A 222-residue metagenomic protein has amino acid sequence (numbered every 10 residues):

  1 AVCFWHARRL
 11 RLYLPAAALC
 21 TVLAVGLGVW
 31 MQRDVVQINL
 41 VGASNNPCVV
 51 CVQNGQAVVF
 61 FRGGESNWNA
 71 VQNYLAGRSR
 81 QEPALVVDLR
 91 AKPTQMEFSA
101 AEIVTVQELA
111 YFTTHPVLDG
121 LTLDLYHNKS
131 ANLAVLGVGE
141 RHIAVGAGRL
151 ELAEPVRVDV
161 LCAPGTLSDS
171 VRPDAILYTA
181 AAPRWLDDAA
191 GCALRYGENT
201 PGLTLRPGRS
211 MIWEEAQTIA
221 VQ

Functional and structural regions predicted by a protein language model:
V2-R8, F98-A101: Short, charged low-complexity intrinsically disordered segments located at boundaries of structured domains
C3-A7, L14-L85, Q107-S170, Y196-Q222: Core dinuclear metal-dependent hydrolase active-site scaffold
V71-Y74, Q95-I103, F112, W185-C192: Short, aromatic/basic amphipathic alpha-helical patches
Q81-A101, D159-V171, T179-W185: Di-metal (Zn2+ and/or Mg2+/Mn2+) metal-binding site signature of metallo-dependent hydrolases with the MBL/beta-CASP
R90, A134, A189-A190: Intrinsic disorder/low-complexity detector
A101-E102, L121, D174, G191-A193 (+1 more regions): A structural micro-motif
A101-L109, I176-A180, L194-G197: Short hydrophobic/aromatic-enriched beta-strand-loop microsegments
